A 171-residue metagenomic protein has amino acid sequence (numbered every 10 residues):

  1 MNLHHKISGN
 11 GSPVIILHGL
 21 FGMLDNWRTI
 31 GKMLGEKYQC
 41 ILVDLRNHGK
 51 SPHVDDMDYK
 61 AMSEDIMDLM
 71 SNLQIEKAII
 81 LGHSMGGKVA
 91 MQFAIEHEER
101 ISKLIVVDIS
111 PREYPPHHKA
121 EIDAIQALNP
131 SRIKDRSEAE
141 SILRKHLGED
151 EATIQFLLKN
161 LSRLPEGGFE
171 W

Functional and structural regions predicted by a protein language model:
M1-I15, G35-Y38, I75-K77, F156: Alpha/beta-hydrolase fold catalytic core
N10-G11, G19-G22, S84: Active-site glycine-rich loops that stabilize anionic/oxyanionic intermediates across multiple enzyme folds
G19-G31: The serine-hydrolase catalytic nucleophile loop
F21, L45-G49, P111: Alpha/beta-hydrolase active-site loop signature
T29-E36, I41-G82: Active-site loop/oxyanion-hole signature of alpha/beta-hydrolase fold enzymes
G82-G86, A90: Gly/Ala-rich beta-loop-alpha elbow adjacent to hydrolase catalytic centers
M91-E96, S102-K134: Flexible "cap/lid" loop of the alpha/beta hydrolase fold
P116, S131-W171: Conserved alpha/beta-hydrolase catalytic His-Asp/Glu region
